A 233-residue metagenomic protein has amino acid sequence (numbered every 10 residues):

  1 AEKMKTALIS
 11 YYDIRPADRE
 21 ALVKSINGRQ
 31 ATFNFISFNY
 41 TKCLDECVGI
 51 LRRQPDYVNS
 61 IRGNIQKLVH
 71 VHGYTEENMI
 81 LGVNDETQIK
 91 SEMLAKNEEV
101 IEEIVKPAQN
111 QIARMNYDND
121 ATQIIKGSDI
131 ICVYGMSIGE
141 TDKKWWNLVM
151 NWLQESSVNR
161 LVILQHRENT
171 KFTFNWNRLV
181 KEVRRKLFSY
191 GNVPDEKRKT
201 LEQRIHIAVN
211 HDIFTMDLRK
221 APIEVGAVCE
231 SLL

Functional and structural regions predicted by a protein language model:
A1-A113: Extended, H/D-rich, highly charged conserved domains that either
F33, M115-L233: SIR2/sirtuin-family catalytic core signature
